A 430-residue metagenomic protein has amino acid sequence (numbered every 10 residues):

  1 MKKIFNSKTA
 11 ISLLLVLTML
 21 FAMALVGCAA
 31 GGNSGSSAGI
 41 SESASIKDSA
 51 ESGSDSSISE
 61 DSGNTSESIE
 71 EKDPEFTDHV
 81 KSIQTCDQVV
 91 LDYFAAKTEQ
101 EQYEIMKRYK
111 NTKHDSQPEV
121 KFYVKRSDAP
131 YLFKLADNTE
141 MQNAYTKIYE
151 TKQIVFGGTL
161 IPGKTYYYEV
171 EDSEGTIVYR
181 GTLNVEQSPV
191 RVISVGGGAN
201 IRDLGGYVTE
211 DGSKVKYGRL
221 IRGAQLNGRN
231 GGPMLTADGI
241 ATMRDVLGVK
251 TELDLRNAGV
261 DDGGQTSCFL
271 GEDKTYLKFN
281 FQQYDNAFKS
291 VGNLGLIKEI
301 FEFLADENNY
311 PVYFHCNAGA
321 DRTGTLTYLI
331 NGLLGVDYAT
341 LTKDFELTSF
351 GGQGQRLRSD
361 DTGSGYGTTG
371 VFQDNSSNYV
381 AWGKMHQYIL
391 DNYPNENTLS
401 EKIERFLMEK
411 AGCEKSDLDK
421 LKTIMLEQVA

Functional and structural regions predicted by a protein language model:
M1-N6: N-terminal secretory signal peptides that target proteins for export/translocation
T9-A29: Sec-dependent N-terminal signal peptides of Gram-positive bacterial secreted proteins and lipoproteins
M23-S45: Sec-dependent signal peptide cleavage junction
G39-S66: Low-complexity, Pro/Thr/Ser/Glu-rich flexible segments characteristic of extracytoplasmic/periplasmic regions
E67-Y313, T325-A430: Cys-dependent protein tyrosine phosphatase-like superfamily
A318, R322-T323: Ser/Thr-glycine-rich phosphate-binding loops at phosphate-binding pockets of nucleotides, nucleotide cofactors
